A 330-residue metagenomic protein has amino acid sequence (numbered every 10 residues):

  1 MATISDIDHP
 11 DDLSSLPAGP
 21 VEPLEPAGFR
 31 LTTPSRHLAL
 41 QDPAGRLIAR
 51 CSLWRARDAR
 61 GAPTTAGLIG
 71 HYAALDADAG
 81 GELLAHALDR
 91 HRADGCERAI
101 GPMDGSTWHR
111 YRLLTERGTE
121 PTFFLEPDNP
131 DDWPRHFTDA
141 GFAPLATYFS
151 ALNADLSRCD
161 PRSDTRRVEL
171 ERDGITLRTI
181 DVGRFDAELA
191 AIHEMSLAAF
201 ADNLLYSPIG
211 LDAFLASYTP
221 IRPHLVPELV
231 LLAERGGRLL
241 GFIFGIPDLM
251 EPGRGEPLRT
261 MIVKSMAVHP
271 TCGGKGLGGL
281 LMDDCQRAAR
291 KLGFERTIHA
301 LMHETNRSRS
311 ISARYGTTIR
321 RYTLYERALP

Functional and structural regions predicted by a protein language model:
A2, D8-H9: Extended alpha-solenoid helical-repeat scaffolds
I4, P127-N203: Acyltransferase donor/substrate-recognition loop-hinge adjacent to the catalytic core
P10-P43, A49-G61, T179, R184-V268: A conserved beta-strand-loop-helix scaffold within acyl/acetyltransferase catalytic domains
T33-P34, I48, A59-T64, L84-A85 (+10 more regions): Hydrophobic/basic alpha-helical segments enriched in Actinobacteria
S35, A146-S150, I319-Y325: Short hydrophobic/aromatic beta-strand or adjacent loop that forms the aromatic wall/cage of a ligand/substrate-binding
T64-A140, E256-Y315: Acyl-donor binding region in acyl/amide transferases
L329: Active-site-proximal cofactor/substrate-binding loop regions of enzyme domains
